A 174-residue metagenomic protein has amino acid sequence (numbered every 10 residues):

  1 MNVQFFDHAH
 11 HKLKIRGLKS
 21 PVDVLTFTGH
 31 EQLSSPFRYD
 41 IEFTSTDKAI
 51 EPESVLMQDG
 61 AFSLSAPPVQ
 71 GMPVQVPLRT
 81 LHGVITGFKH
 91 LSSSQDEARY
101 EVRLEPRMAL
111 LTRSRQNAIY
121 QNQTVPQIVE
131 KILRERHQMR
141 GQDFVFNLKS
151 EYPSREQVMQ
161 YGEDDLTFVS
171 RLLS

Functional and structural regions predicted by a protein language model:
M1-S174: Amphipathic alpha-helical and helix-coil boundary elements used as assembly and membrane-proximal scaffolds
